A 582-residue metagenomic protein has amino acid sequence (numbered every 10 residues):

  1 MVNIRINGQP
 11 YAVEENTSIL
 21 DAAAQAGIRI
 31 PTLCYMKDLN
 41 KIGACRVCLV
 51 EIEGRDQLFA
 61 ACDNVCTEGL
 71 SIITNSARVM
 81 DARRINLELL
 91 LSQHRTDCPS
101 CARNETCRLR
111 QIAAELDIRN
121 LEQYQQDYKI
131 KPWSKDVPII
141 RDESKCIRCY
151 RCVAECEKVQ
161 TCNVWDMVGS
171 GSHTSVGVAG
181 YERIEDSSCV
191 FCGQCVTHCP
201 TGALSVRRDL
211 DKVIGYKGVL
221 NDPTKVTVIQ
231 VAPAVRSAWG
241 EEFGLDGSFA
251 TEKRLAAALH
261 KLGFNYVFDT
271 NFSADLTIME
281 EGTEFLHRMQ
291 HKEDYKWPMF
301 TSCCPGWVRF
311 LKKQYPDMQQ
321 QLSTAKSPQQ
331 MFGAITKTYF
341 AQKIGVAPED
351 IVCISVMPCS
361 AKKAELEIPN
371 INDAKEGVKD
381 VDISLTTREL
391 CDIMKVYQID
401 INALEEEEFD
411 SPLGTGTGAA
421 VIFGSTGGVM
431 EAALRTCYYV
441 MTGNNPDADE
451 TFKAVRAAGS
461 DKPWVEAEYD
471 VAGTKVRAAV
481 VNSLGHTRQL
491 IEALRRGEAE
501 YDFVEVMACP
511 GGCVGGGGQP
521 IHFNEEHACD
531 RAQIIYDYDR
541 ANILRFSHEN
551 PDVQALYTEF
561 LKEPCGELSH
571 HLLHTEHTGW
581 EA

Functional and structural regions predicted by a protein language model:
M1-N3: Extreme N-terminal starter segment of soluble prokaryotic enzymes
I6-Q9, E53-G54: Short strand-turn-strand beta-turns centered on an Asx-Gly dipeptide
V13, D186-C189, F249: Ordered, soluble secondary-structure elements with a strong preference for glycine-centered loop motifs and nearby
E15-S71, N75, V79, R207-A582: Iron-sulfur-associated redox domains of electron-transfer enzymes in respiratory and anaerobic energy metabolism
N16, C192-G193: Short gly/acidic/polar-rich coil/turn motifs that serve as flexible hinges in modular proteins
R46-F191, T197, T201-N221, V226: Fe-S ferredoxin-like electron-transfer domains and their immediately adjacent linker/connector regions across
N163, V196, L390-M394: Mobile "lid/hinge" segments at catalytic clefts and subdomain interfaces of large enzymes
